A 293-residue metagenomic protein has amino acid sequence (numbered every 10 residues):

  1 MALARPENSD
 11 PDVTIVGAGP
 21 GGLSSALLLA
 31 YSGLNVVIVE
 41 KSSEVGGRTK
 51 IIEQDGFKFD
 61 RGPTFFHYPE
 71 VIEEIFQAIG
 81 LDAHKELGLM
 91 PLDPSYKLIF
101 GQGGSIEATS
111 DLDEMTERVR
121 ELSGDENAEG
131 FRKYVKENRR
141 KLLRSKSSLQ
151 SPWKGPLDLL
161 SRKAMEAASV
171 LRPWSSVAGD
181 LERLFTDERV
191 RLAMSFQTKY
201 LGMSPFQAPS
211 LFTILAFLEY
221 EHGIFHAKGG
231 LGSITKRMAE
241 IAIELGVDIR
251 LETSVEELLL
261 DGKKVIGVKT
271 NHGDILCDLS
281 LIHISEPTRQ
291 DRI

Functional and structural regions predicted by a protein language model:
A4-L143: N-terminal glycine-rich phosphate/pyrophosphate-binding loop and immediately adjacent elements
P11, N271-L279: Core beta-strand elements of the Rossmann-like FAD/NAD(P) dinucleotide-binding domain in flavoenzyme oxidoreductases
G101-A208: Rossmann-like flavin
G101-G103, T270-G273: Glycine-centered tight beta-turn/hairpin loop motif at sheet-sheet or coil-to-beta transitions
G155-A168, P205-R237: Helix-loop-beta segment of a Rossmann-like dinucleotide-binding subdomain
A216-V265: Helical element adjacent to the flavin cofactor pocket in flavoenzyme catalytic cores
I282-I293: Single conserved hydrophobic/aromatic residue that forms the stacking wall/gate of nucleotide- or nucleobase-binding
